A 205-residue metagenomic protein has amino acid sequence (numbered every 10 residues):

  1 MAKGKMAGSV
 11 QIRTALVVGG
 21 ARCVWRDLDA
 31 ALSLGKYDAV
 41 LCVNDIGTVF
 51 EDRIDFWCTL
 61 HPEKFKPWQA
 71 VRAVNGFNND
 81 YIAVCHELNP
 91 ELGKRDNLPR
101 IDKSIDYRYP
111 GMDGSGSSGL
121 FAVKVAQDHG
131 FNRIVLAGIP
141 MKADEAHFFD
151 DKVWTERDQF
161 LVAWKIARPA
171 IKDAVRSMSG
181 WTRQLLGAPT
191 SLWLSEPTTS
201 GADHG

Functional and structural regions predicted by a protein language model:
A2-G205: Metal-ion/cofactor- or nucleotide/acyl-coenzyme-handling active-site neighborhoods
